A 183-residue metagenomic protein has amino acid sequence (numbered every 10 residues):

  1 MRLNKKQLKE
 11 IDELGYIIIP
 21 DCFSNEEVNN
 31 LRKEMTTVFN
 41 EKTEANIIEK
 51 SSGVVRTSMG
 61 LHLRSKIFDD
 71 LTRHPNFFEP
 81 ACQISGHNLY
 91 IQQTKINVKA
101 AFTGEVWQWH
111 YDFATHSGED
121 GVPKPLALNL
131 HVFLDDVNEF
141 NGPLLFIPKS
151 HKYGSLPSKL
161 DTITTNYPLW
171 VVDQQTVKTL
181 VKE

Functional and structural regions predicted by a protein language model:
M1-L14, I19-V122: Non-heme Fe(II)-dependent double-stranded beta-helix
Y16-I18, Q108, N129-F133, F146 (+1 more regions): Conserved hydrophobic/aromatic beta-strand scaffold that supports enzyme active sites
E26, V38, D135-V137, K149: Generic structural motif
R64, Q92, L126-L128, F140-G142: Residues that flank catalytic or metal-binding motifs in active/ligand-binding sites
I84, E119-E139: Short, conserved beta-strand element in jelly-roll/cupin
K95, A100, Y111-F113, L128 (+2 more regions): Short, structured patches in soluble enzyme cores that scaffold and shape functional sites
V137-E183: Double-stranded beta-helix
